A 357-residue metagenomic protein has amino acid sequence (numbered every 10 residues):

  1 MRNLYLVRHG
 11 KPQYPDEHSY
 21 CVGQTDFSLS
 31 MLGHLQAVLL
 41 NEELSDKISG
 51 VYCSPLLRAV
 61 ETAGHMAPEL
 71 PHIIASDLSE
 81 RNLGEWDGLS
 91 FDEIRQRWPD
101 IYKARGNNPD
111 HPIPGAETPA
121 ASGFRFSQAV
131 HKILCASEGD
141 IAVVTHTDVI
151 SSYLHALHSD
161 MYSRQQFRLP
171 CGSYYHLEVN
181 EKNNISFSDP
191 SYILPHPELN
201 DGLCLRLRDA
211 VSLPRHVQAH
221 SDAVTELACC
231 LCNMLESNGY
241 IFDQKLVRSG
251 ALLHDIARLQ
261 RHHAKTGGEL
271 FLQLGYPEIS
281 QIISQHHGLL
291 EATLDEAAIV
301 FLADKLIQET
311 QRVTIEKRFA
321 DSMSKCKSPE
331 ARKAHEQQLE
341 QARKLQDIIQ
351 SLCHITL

Functional and structural regions predicted by a protein language model:
M1-R2, R81-E93, H155-A210: Acidic, low-complexity terminal tails and accessory targeting/binding regions of phosphate-metabolizing enzymes
R2, V7-L70: Active-site-proximal alpha-helix that buttresses catalytic centers in soluble enzyme cores
D46-D77, H155, E178-E198: Conserved histidine-centered catalytic loops in small-molecule metabolism enzymes
C53-S54, F124, V144-T145: Short beta-strand scaffold positions
V60, P68, S127-N183: Active-site-adjacent alpha-helix immediately C-terminal to a catalytic or transition-state-stabilizing loop
M66-R125: Phosphate-handling substructures
S212-Y240, L253, L289-L357: Divalent metal-dependent phosphate-bond-processing catalytic cores, especially two-metal-ion Mg2+/Mn2+ enzymes that act
V224-A228, F242-L274, S280-L290: His-Asp-centered metal-binding catalytic motifs of divalent-metal-dependent phosphohydrolases/nucleases
